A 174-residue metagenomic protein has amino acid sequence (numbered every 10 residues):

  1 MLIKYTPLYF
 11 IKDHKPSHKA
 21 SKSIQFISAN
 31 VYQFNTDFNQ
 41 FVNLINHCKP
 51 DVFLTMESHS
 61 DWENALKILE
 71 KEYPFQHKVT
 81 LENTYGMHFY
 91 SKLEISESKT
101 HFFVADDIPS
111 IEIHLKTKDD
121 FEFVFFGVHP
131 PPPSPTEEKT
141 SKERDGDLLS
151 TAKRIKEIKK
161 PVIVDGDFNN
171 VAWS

Functional and structural regions predicted by a protein language model:
L2-H47: N-terminal signal-anchor transmembrane helix
I3-K15, Q33, V52-P132: Structured beta-strand-rich core segments of catalytic domains in phosphoester-bond hydrolases
H18-A20, D119, K156: Short, flexible hinge/linker loops that cap or flank conserved catalytic cores
F26-V31, F41-A65, F125-V128, D147-S174: Active-site beta-strand/loop signature of hydrolases that rely on acidic residues for catalysis
S28-F34, P131-K142: Acidic/histidine-rich helix-loop elements that form or flank divalent-metal/phosphate-binding sites at the catalytic
N43-I45, P50, E70, D106-D107 (+2 more regions): General N-terminal targeting signals
